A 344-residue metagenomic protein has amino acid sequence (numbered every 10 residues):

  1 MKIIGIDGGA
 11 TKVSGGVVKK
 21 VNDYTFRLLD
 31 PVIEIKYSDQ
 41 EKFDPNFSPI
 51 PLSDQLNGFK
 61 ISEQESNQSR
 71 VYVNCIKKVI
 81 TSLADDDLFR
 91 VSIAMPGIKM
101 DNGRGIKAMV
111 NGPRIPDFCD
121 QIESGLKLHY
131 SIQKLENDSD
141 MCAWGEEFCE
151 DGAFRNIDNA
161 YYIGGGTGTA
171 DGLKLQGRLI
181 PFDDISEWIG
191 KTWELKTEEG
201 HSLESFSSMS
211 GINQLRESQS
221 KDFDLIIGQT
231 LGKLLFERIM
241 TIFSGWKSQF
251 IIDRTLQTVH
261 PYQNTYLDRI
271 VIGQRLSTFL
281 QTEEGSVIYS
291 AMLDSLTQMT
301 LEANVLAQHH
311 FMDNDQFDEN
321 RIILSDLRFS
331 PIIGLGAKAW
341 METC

Functional and structural regions predicted by a protein language model:
K2, S14-L56, K127, S131-E136 (+4 more regions): Glycine/GP-enriched mid-protein hinge/lid loop-to-helix segment characteristic of carbohydrate kinases
I3-D7, R90-S92, N159-G164, V271: Short glycine-aspartate micro-motif
G8-N102, I106, L234, R254: Conserved phosphate-binding loops in N-terminal lobes of ATP-dependent enzymes of the actin/Hsp70/sugar-kinase
P45-I50, E65-K77, T81, D85-N159 (+2 more regions): Glycine-rich phosphate-binding loop and adjoining helix at the ATP-binding site of ATP-dependent phosphoryl-transfer
G58-F89, F206-E284, R328: Adenine-nucleotide phosphate-binding core of ATP-dependent small-molecule kinases
P96-K99, G166-G168, L276-S277: Short glycine-rich anion-binding loops that position phosphate/pyrophosphate groups of nucleotides and phosphorylated
G245-Y262, D294-D318: Short mixed-charge
N320, L324-C344: Acidic, glycine/GT-rich loop-and beta-edge segments that sit at the periphery of enzyme/chaperone cores
